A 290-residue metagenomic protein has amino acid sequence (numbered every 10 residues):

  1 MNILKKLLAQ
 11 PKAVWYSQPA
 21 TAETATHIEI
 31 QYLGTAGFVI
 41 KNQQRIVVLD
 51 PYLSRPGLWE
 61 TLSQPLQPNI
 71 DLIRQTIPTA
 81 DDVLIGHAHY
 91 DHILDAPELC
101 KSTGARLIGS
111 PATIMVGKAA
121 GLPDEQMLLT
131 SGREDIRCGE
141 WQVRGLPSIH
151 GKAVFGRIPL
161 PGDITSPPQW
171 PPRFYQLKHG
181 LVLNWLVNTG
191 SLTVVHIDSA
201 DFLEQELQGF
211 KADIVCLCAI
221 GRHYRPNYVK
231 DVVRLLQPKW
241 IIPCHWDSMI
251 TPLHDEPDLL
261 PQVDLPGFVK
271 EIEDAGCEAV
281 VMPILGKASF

Functional and structural regions predicted by a protein language model:
W15-T21, Q44-I85, L94-E98, A153-W170 (+1 more regions): Pre-active-site segment of Zn-dependent metallo-hydrolases
E23-I28, K41-V47, D135-R144, N188-V194 (+1 more regions): Beta-strand-turn-beta hairpins that frame and shape the catalytic cleft of phosphate-ester-processing enzymes
L49-D50, A80-A88, I108-P111, V195-A200 (+3 more regions): Active-site neighborhood of phospho(di)ester-bond hydrolases with catalytic His/Asp-centered motifs
P56, A88-L94, I114-V116, R133-I136 (+6 more regions): Active-site environment of divalent metal-dependent phosphoester hydrolases
I70-R137, W141-I158: Active-site HxH/HxHxD metal-binding segment of metal-dependent hydrolases
T76-I77, L99-T103, Q208-K211, V232-Q237: Short, conserved loop/helix-junction motifs that constitute active-site signature segments in enzyme catalytic cores
R106, I114, K118-D135, K230 (+2 more regions): Binuclear metal-ion centers of metallo-dependent hydrolases, dominated by the metallo-beta-lactamase
W170-L235: Active-site-proximal loop/helix segments of hydrolase catalytic cores
